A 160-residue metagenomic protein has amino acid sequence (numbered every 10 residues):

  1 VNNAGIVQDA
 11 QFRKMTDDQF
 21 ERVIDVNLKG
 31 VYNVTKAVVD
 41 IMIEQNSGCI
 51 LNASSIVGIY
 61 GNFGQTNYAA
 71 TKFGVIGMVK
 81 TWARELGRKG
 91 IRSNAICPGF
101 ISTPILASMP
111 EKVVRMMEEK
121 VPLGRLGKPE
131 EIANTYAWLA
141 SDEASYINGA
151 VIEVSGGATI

Functional and structural regions predicted by a protein language model:
A10-R13, Y60-T66, R88-K89, G124 (+1 more regions): Active-site loop immediately N-terminal to the catalytic Tyr-X3-Lys motif of short-chain dehydrogenase/reductase
Q11-F12, T16-I24, L106, M117: Substrate-binding pocket helix/loop in short-chain dehydrogenase/reductase
T35, T71, V79: Active-site helix of classical SDR
S55: Residue(s) in the substrate-gating loop at a strand-loop-helix junction that position the organic substrate next
I76, C97-S108: Short, flexible catalytic-loop segment of classical short-chain dehydrogenase/reductase
G87, R92, I147-G149: Short, small/polar-rich loop/turn modules that mediate ligand/substrate recognition or access, typified
A95, E118-E143, I147, G156: C-terminal helical subdomain
